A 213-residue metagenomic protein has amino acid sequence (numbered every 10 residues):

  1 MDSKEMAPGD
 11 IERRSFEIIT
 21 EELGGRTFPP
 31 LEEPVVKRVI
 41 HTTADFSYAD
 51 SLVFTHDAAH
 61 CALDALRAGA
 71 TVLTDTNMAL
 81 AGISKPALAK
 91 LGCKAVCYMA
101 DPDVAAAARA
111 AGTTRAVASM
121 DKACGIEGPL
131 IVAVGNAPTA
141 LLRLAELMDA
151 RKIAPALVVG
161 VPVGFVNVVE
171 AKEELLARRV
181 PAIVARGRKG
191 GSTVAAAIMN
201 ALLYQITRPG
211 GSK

Functional and structural regions predicted by a protein language model:
M1-P30: Charged, compositionally biased N-terminal leader segments and the immediate start of the first structured element
I18-R26, T42-F46, A65-G69, P86 (+5 more regions): Change "in soluble alpha/beta enzymes" to "in soluble alpha/beta proteins
T27-H41: N-terminal glycine-rich anion-binding loops that anchor highly charged ligand groups
D50-A65: A short, well-structured juxtamembrane/interface segment
D75, V158-G160, I198: Buried hydrophobic positions in well-ordered alpha/beta secondary-structure cores of metabolic enzymes
A79-G82, P138-L144, F165-V169, G191-A195: Short glycine/serine/threonine-rich phosphate/pyrophosphate-binding segments that cradle anionic phosphate groups
A87-E127: Long, charge-dense
A156, V166-K213: C-terminal functional extensions of proteins
